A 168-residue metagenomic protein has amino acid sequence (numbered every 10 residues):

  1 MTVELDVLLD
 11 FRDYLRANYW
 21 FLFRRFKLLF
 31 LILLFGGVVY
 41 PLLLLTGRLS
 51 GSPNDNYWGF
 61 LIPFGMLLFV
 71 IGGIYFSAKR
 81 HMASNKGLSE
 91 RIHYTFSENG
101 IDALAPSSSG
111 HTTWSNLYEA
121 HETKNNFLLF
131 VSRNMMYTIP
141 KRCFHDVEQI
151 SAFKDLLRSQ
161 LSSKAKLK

Functional and structural regions predicted by a protein language model:
M1-L43: N-terminal membrane-targeting/pre-transmembrane regions
L31-L43, I62-Y75: Hydrophobic core of alpha-helical transmembrane segments in multi-pass integral membrane proteins
L42-G51: Juxtamembrane "helix-exit" motif on the non-cytosolic side of transmembrane helices
G51-G65: Hydrophobic alpha-helical transmembrane segments
V70-H111: Conserved beta-hairpin
I101-D102, G110-F127: Phosphoinositide-dependent membrane-docking surfaces
N126-K168: A membrane-cytosol interface segment of integral membrane proteins
